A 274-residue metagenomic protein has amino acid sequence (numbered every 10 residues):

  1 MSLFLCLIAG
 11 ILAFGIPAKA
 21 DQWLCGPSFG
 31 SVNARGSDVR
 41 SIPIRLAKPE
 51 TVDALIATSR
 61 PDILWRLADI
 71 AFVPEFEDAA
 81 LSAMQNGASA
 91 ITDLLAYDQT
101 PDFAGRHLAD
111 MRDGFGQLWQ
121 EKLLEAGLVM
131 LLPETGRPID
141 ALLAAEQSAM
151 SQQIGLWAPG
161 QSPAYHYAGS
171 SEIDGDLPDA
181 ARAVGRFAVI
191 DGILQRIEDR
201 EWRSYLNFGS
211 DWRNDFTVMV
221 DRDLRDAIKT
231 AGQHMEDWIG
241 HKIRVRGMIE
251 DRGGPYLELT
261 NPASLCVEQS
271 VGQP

Functional and structural regions predicted by a protein language model:
S2-A13: Bacterial N-terminal signal peptides
G15-P17: N-terminal signal peptide c-region/cleavage motif recognized by signal peptidases
K19-P274: Small beta-barrel nucleic-acid-binding modules, primarily SNase/OB-fold domains and secondarily Tudor-like barrels
